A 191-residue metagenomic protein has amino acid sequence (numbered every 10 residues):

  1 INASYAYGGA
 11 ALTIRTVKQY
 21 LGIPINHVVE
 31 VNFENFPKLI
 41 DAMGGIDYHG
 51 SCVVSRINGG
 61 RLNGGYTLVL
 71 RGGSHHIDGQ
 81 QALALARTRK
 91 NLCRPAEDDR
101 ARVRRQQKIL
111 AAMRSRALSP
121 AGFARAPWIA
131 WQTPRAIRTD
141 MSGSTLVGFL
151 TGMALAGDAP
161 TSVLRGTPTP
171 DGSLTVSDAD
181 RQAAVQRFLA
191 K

Functional and structural regions predicted by a protein language model:
I1-K191: Non-catalytic, solvent-exposed segments at the cell envelope interface
